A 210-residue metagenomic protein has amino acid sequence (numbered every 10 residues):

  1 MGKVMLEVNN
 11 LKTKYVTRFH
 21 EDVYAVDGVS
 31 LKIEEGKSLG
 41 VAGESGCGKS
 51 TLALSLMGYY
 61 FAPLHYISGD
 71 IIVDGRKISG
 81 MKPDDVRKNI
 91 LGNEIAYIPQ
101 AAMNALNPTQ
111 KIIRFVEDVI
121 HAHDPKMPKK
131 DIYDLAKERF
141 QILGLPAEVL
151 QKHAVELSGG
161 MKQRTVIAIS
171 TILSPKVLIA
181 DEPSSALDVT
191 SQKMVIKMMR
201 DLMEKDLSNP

Functional and structural regions predicted by a protein language model:
G2-M5, K14-G28, Y59-H65, K82-V86 (+1 more regions): A short, flexible loop at the N-terminus of ABC-type nucleotide-binding domains that lies
Y66-K77: Conserved ABC transporter NBD signature motif
I78-A96, A122: ABC ATPase NBD coupling module
K130-E148, R200: Conserved ABC ATPase "signature" region
H153-L157, M161: Conserved ABC ATPase signature
I172-K176: A short, proline-enriched helix->beta-strand linker immediately N-terminal to the Walker B motif in ABC-type P-loop
L178-D181: Catalytic Walker B motif of ABC-type/P-loop ATPase nucleotide-binding domains
